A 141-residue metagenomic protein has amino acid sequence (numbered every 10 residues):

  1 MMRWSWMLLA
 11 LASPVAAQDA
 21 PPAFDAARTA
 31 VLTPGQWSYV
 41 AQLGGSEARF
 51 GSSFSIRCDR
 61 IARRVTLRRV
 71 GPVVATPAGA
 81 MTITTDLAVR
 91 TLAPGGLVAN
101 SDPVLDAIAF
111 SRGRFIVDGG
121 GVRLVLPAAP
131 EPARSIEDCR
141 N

Functional and structural regions predicted by a protein language model:
W4-P14: Sec-dependent N-terminal signal peptides
Q18-P77: An ectodomain-focused feature that recognizes extracytoplasmic/extracellular
E47, A80-T82, R114-I116: Residue-level detector of beta-strand face positions
T76-L87: Extended low-complexity, serine/threonine- and proline-enriched intrinsically disordered segments
T85-N141: Internal interaction segment
